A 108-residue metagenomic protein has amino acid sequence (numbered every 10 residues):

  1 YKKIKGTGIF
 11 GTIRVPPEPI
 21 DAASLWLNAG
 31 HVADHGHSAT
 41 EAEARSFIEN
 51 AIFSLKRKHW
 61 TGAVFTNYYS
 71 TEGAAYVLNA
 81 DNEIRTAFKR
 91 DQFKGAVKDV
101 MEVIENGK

Functional and structural regions predicted by a protein language model:
Y1-F65: Compact soluble domain cores
G36-K108: Functional cores of ribonucleases/endoribonucleases
